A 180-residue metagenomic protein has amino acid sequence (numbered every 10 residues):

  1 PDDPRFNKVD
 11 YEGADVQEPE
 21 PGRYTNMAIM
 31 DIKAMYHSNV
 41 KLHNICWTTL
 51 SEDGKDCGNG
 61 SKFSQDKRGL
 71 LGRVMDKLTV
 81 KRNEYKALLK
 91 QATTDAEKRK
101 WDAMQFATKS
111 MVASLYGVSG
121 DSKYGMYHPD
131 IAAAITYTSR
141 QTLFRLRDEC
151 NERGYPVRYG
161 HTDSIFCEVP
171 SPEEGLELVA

Functional and structural regions predicted by a protein language model:
P1-A180: Conserved acidic
